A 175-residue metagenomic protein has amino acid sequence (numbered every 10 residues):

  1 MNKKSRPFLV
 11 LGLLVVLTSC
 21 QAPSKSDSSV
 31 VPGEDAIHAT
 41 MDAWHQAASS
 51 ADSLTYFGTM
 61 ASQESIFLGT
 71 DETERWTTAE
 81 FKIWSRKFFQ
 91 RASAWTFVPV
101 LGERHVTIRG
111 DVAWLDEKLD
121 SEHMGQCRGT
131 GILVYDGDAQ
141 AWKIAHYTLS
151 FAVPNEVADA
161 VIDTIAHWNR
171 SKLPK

Functional and structural regions predicted by a protein language model:
M1-L9: Bacterial N-terminal signal peptides that target proteins for export
L9-T18: Bacterial N-terminal signal peptides
C20-T59, D111, E156, I162-K175: Short, low-complexity N-terminal intrinsically disordered segments enriched in polar/charged residues
M41, M60-A61, D71-E72, K118-S121 (+2 more regions): A mature extracytoplasmic/lumenal domain signature
W44, Y56-F57, E64-S65, F81 (+2 more regions): Hydrophobic pocket/interface hotspot
E64-W76, F89-A94: A short gly/proline-enriched turn/hairpin at secondary-structure junctions
E80-Q126: Surface-exposed, charged secondary-structure patches
Q126-A160: Short beta-strand edge/turn micro-motifs at domain boundaries
